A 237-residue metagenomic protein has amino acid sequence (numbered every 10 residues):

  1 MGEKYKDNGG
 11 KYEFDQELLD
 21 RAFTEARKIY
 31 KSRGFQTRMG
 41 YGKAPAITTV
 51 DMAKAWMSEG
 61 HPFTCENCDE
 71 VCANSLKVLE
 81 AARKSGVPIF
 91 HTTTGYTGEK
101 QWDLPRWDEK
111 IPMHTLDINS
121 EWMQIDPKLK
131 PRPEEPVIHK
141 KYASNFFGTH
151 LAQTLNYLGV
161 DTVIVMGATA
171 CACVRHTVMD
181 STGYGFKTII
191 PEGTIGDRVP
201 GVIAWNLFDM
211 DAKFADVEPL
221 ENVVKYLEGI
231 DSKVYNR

Functional and structural regions predicted by a protein language model:
M1-A46, E80-S85, E109-R237: Active-site-adjacent betaalpha module
S32-V78: Short, contiguous, helix-prone interaction/anchoring segments in small proteins
M52, T94-Y96, G193: Active-site loop/turn elements of alpha/beta-hydrolase fold enzymes, especially the short glycine-/histidine-rich
A55-S58, E99-Q101, P200: Short acidic/His/Gly/Ser-rich catalytic and metal-binding motifs that mark active-site loops of diverse hydrolases
A82-Q101: Von Willebrand factor
G98-D103, F146-G148: Short acidic/glycine-rich loop or secondary-structure boundary segments that cap or lie
D103-E109: Polar, low-complexity loop segments and adjacent catalytic/binding residues used for recognizing and processing sugar
